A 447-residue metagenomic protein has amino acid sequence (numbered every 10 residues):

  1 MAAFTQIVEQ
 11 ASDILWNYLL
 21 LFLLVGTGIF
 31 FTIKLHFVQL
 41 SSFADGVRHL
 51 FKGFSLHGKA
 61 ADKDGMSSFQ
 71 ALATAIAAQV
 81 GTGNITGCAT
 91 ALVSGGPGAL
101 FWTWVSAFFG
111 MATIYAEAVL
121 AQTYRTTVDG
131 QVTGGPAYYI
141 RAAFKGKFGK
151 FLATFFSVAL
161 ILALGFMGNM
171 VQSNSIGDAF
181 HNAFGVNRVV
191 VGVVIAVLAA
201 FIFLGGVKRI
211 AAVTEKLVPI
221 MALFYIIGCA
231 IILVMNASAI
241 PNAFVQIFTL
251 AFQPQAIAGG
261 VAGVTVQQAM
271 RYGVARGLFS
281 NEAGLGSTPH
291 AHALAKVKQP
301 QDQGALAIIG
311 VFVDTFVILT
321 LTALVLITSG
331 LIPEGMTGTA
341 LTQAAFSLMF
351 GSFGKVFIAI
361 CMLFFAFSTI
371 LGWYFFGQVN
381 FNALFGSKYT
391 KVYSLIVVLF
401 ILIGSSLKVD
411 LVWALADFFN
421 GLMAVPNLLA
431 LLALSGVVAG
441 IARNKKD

Functional and structural regions predicted by a protein language model:
M1-A78, T82, V93-G98, G110 (+2 more regions): N-terminal alpha-helical transmembrane segments of multi-pass membrane transport and channel/translocase proteins
A3-F4, K34-Q39, G83-C88, G165-I176 (+5 more regions): Transmembrane helix-loop junctions in multi-pass membrane proteins
L23-F30, L35-V47, F156, S173-F180 (+4 more regions): Membrane-interface loop-to-helix entry segments
F31-T32, S106-G130, R141-N174, D178-F203 (+2 more regions): Helix-loop-helix module between adjacent transmembrane segments
L50-L72, A107, A118, Q122-A163 (+3 more regions): Transmembrane-helix boundary/entry motifs in multi-pass membrane transporters
L56-S94, L120-T123, V128-A143, F155-I161 (+1 more regions): Alpha-helical membrane segments and immediately flanking helix-loop junctions that form or couple to the substrate/ion
F109-E117, V193-V207, V218-S238, R271 (+3 more regions): Selective recognition of specific alpha-helical transmembrane segments in multi-pass small-molecule
Y115-D129, A230-Q246, P254-V261, L294-V297 (+1 more regions): Extracellular/periplasmic helix-exit of transmembrane alpha-helices
